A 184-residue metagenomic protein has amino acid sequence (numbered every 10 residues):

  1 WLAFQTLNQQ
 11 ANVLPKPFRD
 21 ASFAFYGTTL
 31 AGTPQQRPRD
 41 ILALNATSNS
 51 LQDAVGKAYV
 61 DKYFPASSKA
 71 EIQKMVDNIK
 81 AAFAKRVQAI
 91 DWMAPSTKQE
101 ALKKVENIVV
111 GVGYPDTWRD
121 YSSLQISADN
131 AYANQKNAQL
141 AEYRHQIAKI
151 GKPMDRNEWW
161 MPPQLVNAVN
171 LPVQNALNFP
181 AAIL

Functional and structural regions predicted by a protein language model:
W1-K74, N78: Noncatalytic, helix-rich "gating/capping" subdomain that lines the substrate-entry/channel surface of large enzyme
S48-L184: Intrinsically disordered, low-complexity linker/terminal regions across diverse proteins
